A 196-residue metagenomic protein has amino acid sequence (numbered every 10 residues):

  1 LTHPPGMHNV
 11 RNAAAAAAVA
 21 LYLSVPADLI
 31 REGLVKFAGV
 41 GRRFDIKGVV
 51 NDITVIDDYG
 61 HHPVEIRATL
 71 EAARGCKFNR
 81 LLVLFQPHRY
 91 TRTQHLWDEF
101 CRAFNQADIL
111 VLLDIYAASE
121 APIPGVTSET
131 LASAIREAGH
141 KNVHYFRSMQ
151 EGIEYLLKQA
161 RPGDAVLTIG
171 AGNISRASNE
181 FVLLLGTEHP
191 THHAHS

Functional and structural regions predicted by a protein language model:
L1-R67, G125: Adenine nucleotide phosphate-binding catalytic loops in nucleotide-utilizing enzymes
N12, A16, L110, V166: Residue-level signal for inorganic ion chemistry
L23, A73-N79, Q159-D164: Glycine-rich phosphate-binding loop signature in dinucleotide/nucleotide-binding domains
V40, V64, L70-A138, S148-E151: Active-site beta-alpha connecting loops in nucleotide-dependent enzymes
I46, H144-Y145: A structural preference for short, hydrophobic beta-strand core positions in alpha/beta folds
V55-D58, V143, V166: Generic structural signal for residues in well-ordered beta-strands
L112, L184-S196: Short, flexible loop segments at boundaries between secondary-structure elements
G152-L183: A glycine-rich beta-strand to alpha-helix segment that forms a phosphate/ribose-binding loop at ligand/cofactor sites
